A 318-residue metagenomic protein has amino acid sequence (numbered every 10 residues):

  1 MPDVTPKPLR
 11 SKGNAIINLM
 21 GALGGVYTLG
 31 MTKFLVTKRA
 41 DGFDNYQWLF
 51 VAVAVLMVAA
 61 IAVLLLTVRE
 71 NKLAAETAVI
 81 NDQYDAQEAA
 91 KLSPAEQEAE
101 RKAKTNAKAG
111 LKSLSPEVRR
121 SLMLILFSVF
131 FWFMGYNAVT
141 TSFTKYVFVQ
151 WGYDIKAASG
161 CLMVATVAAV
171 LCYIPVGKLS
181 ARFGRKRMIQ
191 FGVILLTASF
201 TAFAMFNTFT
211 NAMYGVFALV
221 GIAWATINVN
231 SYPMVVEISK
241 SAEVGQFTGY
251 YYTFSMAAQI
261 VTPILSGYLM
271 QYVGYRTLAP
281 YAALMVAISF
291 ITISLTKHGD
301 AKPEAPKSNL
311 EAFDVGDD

Functional and structural regions predicted by a protein language model:
M1-T5, T226-K240: Intracellular juxtamembrane helix-capping segments at the cytosolic ends of symmetry-related transmembrane helices
K7-I17, I155, S241-Y251: Loop-to-transmembrane helix entry/capping segments in MFS-fold secondary transporters and related SLC/MFSD carriers
N14-V36, Y252-T262: Glycine-rich segments within core transmembrane alpha-helices of 12-TM secondary carriers
V36-V55, Y268-V286: A membrane-interface helix-boundary motif in multi-pass transporters
K72-L126, N309-D318: Juxtamembrane intracellular "pre-TM" segments in multi-pass secondary transporters
T141-A158: Short amphipathic helix-loop junctions that connect adjacent transmembrane helices in Major Facilitator Superfamily/SLC
C172-R185, M270: Helix-to-loop junctions at the C-terminal end of transmembrane segments in multipass secondary transporters
L195-T208: C-terminal ends and interior cores of transmembrane alpha-helices in multi-pass membrane transporters/permeases
